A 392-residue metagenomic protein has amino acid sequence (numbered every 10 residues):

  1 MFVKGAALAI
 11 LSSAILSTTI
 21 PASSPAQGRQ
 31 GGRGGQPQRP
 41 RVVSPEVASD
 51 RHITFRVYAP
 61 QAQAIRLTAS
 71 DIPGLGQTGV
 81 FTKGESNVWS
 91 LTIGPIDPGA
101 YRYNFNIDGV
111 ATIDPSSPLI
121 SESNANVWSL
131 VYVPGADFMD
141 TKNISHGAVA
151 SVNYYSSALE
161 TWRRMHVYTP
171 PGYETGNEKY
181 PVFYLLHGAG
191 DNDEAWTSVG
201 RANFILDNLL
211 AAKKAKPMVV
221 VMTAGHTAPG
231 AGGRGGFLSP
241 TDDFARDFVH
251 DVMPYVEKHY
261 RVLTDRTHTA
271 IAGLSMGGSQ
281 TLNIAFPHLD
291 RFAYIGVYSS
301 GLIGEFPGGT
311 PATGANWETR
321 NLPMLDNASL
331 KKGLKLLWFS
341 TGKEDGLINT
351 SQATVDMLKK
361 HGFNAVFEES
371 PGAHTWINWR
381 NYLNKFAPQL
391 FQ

Functional and structural regions predicted by a protein language model:
M1-V3: N-terminal secretory signal peptides that target proteins for export/translocation
G5-T19: Bacterial N-terminal signal peptides
I10-L11, P21-A22, F105, L119: A structural preference for long, well-packed, hydrophobic secondary-structure segments
S23-Q27: Boundary of Sec targeting at the N-terminus
G28-P37, R41-T78, K83-Q392: Non-catalytic cap/lid and distal C-terminal segments of serine-dependent acyl enzymes
